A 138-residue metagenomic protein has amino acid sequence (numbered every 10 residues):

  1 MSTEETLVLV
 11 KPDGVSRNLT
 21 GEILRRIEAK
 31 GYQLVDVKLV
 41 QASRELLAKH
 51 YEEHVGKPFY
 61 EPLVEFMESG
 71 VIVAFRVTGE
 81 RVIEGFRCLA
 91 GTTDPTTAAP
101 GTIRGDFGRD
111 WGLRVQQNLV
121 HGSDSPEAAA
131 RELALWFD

Functional and structural regions predicted by a protein language model:
M1-D138: Non-catalytic terminal and connector segments of soluble metabolic enzymes
